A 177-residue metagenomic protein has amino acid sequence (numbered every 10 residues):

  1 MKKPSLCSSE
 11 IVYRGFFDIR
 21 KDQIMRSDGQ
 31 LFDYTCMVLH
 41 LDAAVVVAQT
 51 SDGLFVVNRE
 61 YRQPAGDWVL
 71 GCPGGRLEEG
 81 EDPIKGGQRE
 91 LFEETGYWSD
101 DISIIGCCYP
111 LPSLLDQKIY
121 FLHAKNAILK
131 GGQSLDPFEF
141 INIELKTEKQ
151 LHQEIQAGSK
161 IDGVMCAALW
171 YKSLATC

Functional and structural regions predicted by a protein language model:
K2-K3, M37-H40, A44-R89, L135-P137: Conserved Nudix-box catalytic region and its N-terminal flanking loop in Nudix hydrolases and closely related
S5, W98-I105: A short coil-to-beta-strand element that immediately follows conserved catalytic motifs
S8-V45, S51: Acidic, metal-coordinating catalytic segment for phosphate/diphosphate chemistry, firing primarily on the Nudix
S9-E10, C107-L111: Short, solvent-exposed loop/turn elements at beta->coil junctions and helix N-caps that rim active or binding pockets
K21-D28, L111-K130, E144: Active-site-adjacent beta-strand/loop module that shapes the phosphate/pyrophosphate-binding cleft
V56, G71, E90-F92, S103-I104 (+1 more regions): Conserved beta-strand segments that form the floor/walls of ligand-binding pockets within enzyme and binding domains
D67-W68, E79, D136-C177: Nudix hydrolase/Nudix homology domain
E81-K85, E94-D100: Beta-rich strand-turn-strand
